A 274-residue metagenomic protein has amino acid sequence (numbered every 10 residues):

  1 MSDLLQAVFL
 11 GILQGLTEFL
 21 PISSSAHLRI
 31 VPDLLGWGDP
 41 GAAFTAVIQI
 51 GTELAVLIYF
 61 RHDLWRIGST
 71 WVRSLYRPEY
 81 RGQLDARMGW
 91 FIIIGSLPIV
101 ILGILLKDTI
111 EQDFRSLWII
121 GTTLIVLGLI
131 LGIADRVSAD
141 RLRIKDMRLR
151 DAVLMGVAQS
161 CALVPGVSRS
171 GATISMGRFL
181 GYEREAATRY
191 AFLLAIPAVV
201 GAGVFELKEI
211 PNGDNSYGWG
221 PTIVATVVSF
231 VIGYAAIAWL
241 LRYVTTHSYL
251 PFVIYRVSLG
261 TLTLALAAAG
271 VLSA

Functional and structural regions predicted by a protein language model:
M1-A274: Multi-pass membrane proteins that catalyze or facilitate reactions on polyprenyl-/lipid-phosphate substrates and their
